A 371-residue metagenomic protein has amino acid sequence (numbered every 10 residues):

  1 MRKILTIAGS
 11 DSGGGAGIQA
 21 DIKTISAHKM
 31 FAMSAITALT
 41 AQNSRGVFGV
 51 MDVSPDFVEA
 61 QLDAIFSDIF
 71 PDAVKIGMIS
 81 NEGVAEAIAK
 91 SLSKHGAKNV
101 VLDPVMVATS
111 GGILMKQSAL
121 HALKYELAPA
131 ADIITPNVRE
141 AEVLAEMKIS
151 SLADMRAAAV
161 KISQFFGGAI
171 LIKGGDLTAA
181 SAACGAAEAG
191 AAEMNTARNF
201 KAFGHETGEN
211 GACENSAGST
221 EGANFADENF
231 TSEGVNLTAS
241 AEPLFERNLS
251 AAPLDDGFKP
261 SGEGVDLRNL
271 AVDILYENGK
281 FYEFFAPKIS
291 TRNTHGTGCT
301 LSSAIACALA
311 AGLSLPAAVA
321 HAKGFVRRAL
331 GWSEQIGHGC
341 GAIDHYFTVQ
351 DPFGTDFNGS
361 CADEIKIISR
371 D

Functional and structural regions predicted by a protein language model:
R2-T6, I18, I22-I113, V349: Conserved N-terminal subdomain of the carbohydrate kinase-like
I7-G13, F281-H295: Short pre-catalytic strand/loop immediately N-terminal to key active-site residues, enriched for Gly-Thr
Q19, E142-V143, N293-L315: Short, small-residue alpha-helix embedded
K29-M33, F281-Y282, A308-A322: Phosphate-handling active-site elements
D52, P316-D371: Charged C-terminal helix
E82-K94, G168, A179, F281 (+1 more regions): Nucleotide and nucleotide-moiety/phosphate-recognizing core
Q117-G185, N199, F203, D227 (+2 more regions): Conserved phosphate/ATP/ADP-binding segment of small-molecule kinases
A180-A192, T196-A197, A202, T207 (+5 more regions): Ala/Thr-enriched low-complexity intrinsically disordered regions
